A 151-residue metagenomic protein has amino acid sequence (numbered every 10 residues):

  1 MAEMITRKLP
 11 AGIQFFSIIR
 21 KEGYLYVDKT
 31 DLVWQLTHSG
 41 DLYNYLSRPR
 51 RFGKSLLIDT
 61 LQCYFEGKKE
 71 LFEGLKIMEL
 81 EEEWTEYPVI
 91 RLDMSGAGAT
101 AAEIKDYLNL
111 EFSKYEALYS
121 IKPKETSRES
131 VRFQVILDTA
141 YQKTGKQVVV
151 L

Functional and structural regions predicted by a protein language model:
M1-L151: Phosphate-binding site recognition
